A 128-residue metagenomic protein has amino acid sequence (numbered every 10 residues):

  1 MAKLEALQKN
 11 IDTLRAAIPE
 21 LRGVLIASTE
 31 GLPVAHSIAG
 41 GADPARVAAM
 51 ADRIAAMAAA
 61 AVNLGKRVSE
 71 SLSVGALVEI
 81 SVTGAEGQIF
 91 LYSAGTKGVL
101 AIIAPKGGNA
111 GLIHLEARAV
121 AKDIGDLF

Functional and structural regions predicted by a protein language model:
M1-F128: Non-catalytic interaction/Regulatory regions outside core domains
